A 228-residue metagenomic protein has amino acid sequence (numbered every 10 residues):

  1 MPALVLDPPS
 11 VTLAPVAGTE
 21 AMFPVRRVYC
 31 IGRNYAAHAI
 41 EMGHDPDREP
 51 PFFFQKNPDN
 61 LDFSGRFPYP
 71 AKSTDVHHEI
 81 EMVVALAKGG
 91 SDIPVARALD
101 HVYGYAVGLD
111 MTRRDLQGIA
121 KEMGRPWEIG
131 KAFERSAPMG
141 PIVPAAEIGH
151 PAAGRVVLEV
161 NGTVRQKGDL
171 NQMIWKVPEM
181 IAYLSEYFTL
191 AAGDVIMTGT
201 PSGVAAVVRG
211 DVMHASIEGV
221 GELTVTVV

Functional and structural regions predicted by a protein language model:
M1-V102: Extended, compositionally biased flexible segments
P2-F23, N34, H38-D47, R114-V228: Catalytic-pocket segment enriched in acidic/His residues
P50, I80-M82, Y103-V107, R135-A137 (+1 more regions): Generic beta-strand structural signal
D75-H77, A106, L190: Residue-level recognition of hydrophobic positions within alpha-helical transmembrane segments
